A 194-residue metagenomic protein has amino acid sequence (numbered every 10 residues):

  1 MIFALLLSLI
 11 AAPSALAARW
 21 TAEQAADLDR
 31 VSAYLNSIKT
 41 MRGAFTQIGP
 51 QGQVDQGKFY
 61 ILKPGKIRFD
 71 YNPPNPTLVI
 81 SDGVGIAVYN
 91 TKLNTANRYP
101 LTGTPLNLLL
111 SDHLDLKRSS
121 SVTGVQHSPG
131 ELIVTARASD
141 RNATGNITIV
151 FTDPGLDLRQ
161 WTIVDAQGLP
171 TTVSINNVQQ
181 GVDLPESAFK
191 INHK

Functional and structural regions predicted by a protein language model:
I2-A12: Bacterial N-terminal signal peptides
P13-A17: Sec/Tat signal peptide C-region and signal peptidase I cleavage site
A18-S37: Short N-terminal segments immediately surrounding and downstream of signal-peptide cleavage
A33-P50: A short, Trp-centered hydrophobic/proline-enriched beta-strand micro-motif
L35, P105-K117: Short, solvent-exposed helix-to-loop capping segments enriched in aromatics
I38-T40, V54-Q56, L62-P64, P74 (+5 more regions): Extracytoplasmic
K58-L108, T172, N177: An acidic-aromatic
K117-K194: Gly/Pro-enriched, hydrophobic low-complexity segments that function as extracytoplasmic propeptides/linkers
